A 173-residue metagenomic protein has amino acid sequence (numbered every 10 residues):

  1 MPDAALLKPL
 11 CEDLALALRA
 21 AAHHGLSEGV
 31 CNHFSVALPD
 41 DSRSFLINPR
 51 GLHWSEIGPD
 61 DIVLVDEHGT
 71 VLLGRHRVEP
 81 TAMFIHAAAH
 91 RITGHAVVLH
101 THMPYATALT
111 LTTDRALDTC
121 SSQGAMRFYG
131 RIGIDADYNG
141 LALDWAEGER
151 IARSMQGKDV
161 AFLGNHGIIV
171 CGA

Functional and structural regions predicted by a protein language model:
M1-A173: Glycine-rich flexible loops
